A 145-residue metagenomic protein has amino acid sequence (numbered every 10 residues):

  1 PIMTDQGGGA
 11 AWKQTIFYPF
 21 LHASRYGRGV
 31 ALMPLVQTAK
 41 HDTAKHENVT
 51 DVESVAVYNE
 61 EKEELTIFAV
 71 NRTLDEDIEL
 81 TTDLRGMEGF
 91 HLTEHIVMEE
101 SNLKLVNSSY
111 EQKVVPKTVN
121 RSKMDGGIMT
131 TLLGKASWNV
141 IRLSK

Functional and structural regions predicted by a protein language model:
P1-E53, K62: Aromatic/acidic polysaccharide-binding cleft in carbohydrate-active enzymes
P1-I2, T43, L74-D77, N102-L105: Flexible loop/turn segments at secondary-structure boundaries
T4, H22-G29, N71, D75 (+2 more regions): Short, well-ordered loop/turn and helix-capping segments at boundaries between secondary-structure elements and domains
Q6-G7, V57-E63, K123-G126: Short, ordered beta-strand-loop transition motifs
L32-Q37, I78-L84, N120-S122, T131: Generic detection of short hydrophobic beta-strand segments and adjacent strand-loop junctions
E47-G89, H95, N139-R142: Carbohydrate-binding surface patches
M87-M129, L133: Acidic, Ser/Thr/Pro-rich beta/coil linker or hinge segments at domain junctions
T131-L143: Short Pro-Gly-centered flexible turn/kink motifs
